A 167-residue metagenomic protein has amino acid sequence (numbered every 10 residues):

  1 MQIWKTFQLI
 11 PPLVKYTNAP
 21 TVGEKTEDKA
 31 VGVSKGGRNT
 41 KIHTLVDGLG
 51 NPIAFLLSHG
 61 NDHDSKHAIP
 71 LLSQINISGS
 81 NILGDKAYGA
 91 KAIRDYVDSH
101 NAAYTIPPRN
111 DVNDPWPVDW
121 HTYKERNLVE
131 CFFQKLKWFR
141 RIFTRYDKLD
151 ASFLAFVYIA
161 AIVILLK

Functional and structural regions predicted by a protein language model:
M1-K167: Short alpha-helical elements
